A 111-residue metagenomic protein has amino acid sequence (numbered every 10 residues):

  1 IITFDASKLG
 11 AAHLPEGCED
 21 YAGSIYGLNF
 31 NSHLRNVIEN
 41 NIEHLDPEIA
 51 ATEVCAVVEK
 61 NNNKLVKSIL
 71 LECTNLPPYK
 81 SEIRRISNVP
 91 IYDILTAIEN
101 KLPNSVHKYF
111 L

Functional and structural regions predicted by a protein language model:
I2, V66-T74: Periplasmic-binding protein-like
I2-N63: Active-site rim beta-loop-alpha module in soluble metabolic enzymes
T3-K8, N75-P77, I98-E99: Glycine-rich beta-alpha junction loops
A11-P15, E82, N104-S105: Short, well-ordered secondary-structure micro-motifs
L45, I49-E53, T74, P78 (+1 more regions): Conserved active-site and cofactor/substrate-binding residues in soluble primary-metabolism enzymes
E59, K64-L65, R85, K101-P103: Metallocofactor- and cofactor-centric catalytic cores in central/energy metabolism, strongly enriched
P78-N88: Short Gly/Thr/Asp-enriched flexible loops that form oxyanion-binding sites at enzyme active sites
S87-L111: Short, flexible loop segments at boundaries between secondary-structure elements
